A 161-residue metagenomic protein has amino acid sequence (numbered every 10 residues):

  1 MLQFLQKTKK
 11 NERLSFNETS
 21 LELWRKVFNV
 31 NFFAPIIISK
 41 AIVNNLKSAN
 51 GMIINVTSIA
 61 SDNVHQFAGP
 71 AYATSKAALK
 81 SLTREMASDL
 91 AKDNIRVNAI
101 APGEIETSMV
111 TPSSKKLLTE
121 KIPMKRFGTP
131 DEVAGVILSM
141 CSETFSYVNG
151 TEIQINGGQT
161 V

Functional and structural regions predicted by a protein language model:
T8-F16, S20-R25, L118: Substrate-binding pocket helix/loop in short-chain dehydrogenase/reductase
S39, S75, T83: Active-site helix of classical SDR
N44, S88-K92, S146: Alpha-helical segment proximal to the catalytic Tyr-Lys
N50, A91, R96, V148-G150: Short, small/polar-rich loop/turn modules that mediate ligand/substrate recognition or access, typified
S58: Residue(s) in the substrate-gating loop at a strand-loop-helix junction that position the organic substrate next
V64-A73, E85: Active-site loop-to-helix junction immediately N-terminal to the catalytic Tyr of the SDR YXXXK motif in Rossmann-fold
T129-I155, T160: C-terminal substrate-recognition "lid" of short-chain dehydrogenase/reductases
